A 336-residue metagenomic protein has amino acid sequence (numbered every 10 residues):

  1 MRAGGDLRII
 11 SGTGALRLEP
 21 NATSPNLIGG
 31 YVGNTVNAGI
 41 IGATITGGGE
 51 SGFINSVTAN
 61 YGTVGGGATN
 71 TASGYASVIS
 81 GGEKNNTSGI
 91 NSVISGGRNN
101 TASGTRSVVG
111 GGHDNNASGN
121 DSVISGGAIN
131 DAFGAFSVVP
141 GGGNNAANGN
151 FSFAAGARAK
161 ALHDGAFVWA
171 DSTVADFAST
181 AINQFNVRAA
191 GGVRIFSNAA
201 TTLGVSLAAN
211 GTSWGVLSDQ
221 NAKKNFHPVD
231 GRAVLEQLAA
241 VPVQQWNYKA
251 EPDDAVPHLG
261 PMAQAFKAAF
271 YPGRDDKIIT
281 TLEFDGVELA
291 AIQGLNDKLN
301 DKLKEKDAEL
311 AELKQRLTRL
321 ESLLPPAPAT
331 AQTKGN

Functional and structural regions predicted by a protein language model:
M1-R8, W169, T212, L235 (+3 more regions): Extracytoplasmic low-complexity repetitive segments enriched in small/polar residues
R2-S206: Periodic small-residue-enriched repeat registers in elongated scaffold domains
V174-A181, S218-P228, Q244-P257: Active-site-adjacent substrate-recognition loops and nearby beta-strands within hydrolase catalytic domains
T212-L217, L238: Acidic, glycine- and Ser/Thr-rich low-complexity intrinsically disordered tracts in extracellular/secreted proteins
D219, P272-N336: C-terminal intramolecular chaperone/auto-processing assembly modules
N225-A240: Periplasmic N-terminal gating module of Gram-negative TonB-dependent outer-membrane receptors
H258-A263: Short, surface-exposed glycine/acidic/tryptophan-bearing loops
F266: Active-site-adjacent helical/loop segments in soluble small-molecule enzymes
